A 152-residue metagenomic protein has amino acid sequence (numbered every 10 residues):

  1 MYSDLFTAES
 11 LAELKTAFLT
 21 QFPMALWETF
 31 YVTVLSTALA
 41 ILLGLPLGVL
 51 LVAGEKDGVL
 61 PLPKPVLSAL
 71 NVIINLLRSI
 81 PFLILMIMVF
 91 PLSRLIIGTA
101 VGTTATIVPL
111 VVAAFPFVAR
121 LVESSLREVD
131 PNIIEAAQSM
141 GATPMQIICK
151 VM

Functional and structural regions predicted by a protein language model:
M1-E13, L47-D57, S93-L95: Structural signal for alpha-helical transmembrane segments and their membrane-water exit/capping regions in multi-pass
M1-S36, P61-N71: Periplasmic/extracellular loop-to-transmembrane helix junction in inner-membrane transport proteins
T16-F30, G48-P61, M145-M152: Hydrophobic alpha-helical transmembrane segments
M24-V32, R78, F82-F117: Loop-to-helix entry region at the N-terminal start of transmembrane alpha-helices in multi-pass membrane transporters
T33, T37-V49, A53: Hydrophobic positions within alpha-helical transmembrane segments of bacterial inner-membrane proteins
G44, G48, P81, G141: Conserved G/P- and acidic residue-centered "switch" motifs that form tight phosphate/ATP-binding loops in soluble
L50-M88, L110, R120-S124, E128: Cytoplasmic-entry segments and transmembrane alpha-helices of multi-pass inner-membrane transporters
G102-V151: Membrane-cytosol interface at the C-terminal ends of specific transmembrane alpha-helices in multi-pass membrane
